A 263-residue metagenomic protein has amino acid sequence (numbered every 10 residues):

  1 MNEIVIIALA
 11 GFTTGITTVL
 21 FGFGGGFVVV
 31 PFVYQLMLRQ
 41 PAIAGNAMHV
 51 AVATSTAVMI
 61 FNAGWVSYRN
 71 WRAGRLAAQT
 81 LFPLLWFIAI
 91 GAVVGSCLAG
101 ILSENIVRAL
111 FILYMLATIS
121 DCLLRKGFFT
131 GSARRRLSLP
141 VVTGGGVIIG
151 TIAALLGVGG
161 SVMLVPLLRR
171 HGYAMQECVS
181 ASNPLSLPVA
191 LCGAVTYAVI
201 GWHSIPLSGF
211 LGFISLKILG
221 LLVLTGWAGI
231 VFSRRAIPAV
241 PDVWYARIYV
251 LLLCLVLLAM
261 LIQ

Functional and structural regions predicted by a protein language model:
M1-F21, V28-H49, A63-T151, V165-E177 (+1 more regions): Juxtamembrane transmembrane-helix boundary motif
G15, V52-M59, V179-A190: Transmembrane helix-bundle signature of multi-pass membrane transporters/permeases
G24-G25, G160: Conserved extracellular-gate-facing transmembrane-helix segments in secondary transporters
G25, L191-T196: Hydrophobic alpha-helical transmembrane segments that constitute the membrane-spanning cores of multi-pass membrane
S161-L168, M175, A181-P188: A general structural signal for well-ordered alpha-helical packing
